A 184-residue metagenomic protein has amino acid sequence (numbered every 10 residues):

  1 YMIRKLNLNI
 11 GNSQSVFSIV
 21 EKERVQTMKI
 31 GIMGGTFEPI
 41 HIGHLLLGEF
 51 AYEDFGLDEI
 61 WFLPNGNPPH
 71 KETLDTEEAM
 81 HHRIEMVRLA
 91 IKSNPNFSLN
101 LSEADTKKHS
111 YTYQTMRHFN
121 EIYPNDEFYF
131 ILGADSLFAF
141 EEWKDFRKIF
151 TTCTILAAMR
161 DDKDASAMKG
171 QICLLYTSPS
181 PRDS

Functional and structural regions predicted by a protein language model:
K5-E23: Positively charged, low-complexity intrinsically disordered leader regions
M28-G56, W61-G66: N-terminal catalytic cores of NTP/NDP-binding nucleotidyl/phosphoryl-transfer enzymes
F37-E38, N67-P69, D135-L137, D161-K163: Short, solvent-exposed loop/turn segments at secondary-structure junctions
P69-T154: N-terminal Rossmann-like or analogous alpha/beta NTP/dinucleotide-binding catalytic cores that position adenine
C153-A167: Short, flexible loop segments at boundaries between secondary-structure elements
S166-L175: Short, aromatic/basic amphipathic alpha-helical patches
Y176-D183: Conserved small/polar residues in nucleotide/adenosyl-binding loops
